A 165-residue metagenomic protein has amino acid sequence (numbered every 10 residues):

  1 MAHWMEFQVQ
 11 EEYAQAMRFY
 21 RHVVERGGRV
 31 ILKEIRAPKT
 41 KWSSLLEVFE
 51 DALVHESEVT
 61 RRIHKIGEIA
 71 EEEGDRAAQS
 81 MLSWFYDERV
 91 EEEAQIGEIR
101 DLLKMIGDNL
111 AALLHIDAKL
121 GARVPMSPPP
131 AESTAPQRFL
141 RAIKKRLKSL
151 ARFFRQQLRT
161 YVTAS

Functional and structural regions predicted by a protein language model:
M1-S165: Iron-associated oxidoreductase/ferritin-like identity signal
